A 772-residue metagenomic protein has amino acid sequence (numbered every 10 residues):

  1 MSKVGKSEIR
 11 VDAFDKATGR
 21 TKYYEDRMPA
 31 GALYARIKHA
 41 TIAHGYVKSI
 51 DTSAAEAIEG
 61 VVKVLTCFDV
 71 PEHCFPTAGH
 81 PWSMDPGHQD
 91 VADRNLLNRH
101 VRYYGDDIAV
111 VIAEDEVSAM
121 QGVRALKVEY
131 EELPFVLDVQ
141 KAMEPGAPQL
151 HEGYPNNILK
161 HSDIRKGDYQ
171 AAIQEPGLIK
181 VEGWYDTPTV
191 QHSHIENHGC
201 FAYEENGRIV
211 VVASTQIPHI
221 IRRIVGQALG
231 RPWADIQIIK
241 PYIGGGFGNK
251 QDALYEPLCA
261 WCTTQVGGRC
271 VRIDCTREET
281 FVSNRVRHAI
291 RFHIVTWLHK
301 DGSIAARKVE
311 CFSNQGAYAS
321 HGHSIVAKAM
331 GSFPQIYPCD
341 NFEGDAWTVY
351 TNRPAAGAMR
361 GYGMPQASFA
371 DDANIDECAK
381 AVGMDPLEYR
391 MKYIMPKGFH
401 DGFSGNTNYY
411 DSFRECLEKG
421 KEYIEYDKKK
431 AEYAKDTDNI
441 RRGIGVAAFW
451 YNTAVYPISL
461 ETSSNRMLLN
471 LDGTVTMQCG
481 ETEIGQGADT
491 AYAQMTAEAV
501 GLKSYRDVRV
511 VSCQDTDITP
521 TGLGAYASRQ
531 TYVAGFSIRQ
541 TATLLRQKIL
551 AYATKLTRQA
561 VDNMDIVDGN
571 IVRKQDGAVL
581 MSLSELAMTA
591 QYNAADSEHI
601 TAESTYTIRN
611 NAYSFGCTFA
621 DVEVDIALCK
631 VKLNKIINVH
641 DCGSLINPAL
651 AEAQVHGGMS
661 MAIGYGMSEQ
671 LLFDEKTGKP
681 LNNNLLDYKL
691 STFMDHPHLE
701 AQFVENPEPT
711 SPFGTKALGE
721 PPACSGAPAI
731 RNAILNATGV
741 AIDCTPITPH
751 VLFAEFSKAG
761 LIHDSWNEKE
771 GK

Functional and structural regions predicted by a protein language model:
M1-P155, G267: Flexible, low-hydrophobicity surface segments
K6, V11-T18, D85-H88, N156-C200 (+5 more regions): Glycine-rich loop/linker segments at domain edges
A35, I209-A213, T474-C479, L633-K635: Short, aliphatic-rich beta-strand segments
C67-F68, A228-D235, T264-V271, K300 (+3 more regions): C-terminal catalytic domains of large/alpha subunits in multi-subunit enzymes
C74-G79, G122-A125, R222-I224, F247-A253 (+12 more regions): Short acidic, glycine/serine/threonine-rich loops at helix termini
R99-H100, P232-P241, Q265-T276, T280: Conserved catalytic cysteine-centered active-site region of acyl-thioester-dependent Claisen-condensing enzymes
E144-L229, I394-T474, L681-F693, H698-Q702: Helix-loop-helix junctions that connect adjacent transmembrane helices in secondary transporters/permeases, recognized
G246-G268, I273-D274, A488-T496: Thiamine diphosphate
